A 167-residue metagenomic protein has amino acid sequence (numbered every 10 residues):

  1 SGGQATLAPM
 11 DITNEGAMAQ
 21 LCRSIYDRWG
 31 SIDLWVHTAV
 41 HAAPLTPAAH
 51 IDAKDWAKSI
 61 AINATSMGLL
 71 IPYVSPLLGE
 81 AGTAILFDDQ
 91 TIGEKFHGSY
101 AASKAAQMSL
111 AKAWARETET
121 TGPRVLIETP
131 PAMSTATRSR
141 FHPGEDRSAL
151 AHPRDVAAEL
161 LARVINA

Functional and structural regions predicted by a protein language model:
G2-N14: Rossmann-fold cofactor-recognition segment
G2-Q4, R23-H37, A43-P44: A glycine-rich helix->loop->beta "capping" turn within Rossmann-like NAD(P)(H)-dependent oxidoreductase domains
N14, A19, V40-A57, F96: Conserved mid-core segment of classical short-chain dehydrogenase/reductases
R23, D27, A61-G82, A115-R116: Amphipathic alpha-helical dimer-interface segment in Rossmann-like NAD(P)H-dependent oxidoreductases
I32-V40, N63, L86-F87, L126: Rossmann-fold scaffold of SDR-type NAD(P)-dependent oxidoreductases
V40-H41, A81-T120, T129-A132, S139: Catalytic loop of short-chain dehydrogenase/reductase
A49-G68, I85, Q107: Catalytic Tyr-X3-Lys loop
T120-P123, I127-T129, T135, P143-A167: C-terminal helical subdomain
